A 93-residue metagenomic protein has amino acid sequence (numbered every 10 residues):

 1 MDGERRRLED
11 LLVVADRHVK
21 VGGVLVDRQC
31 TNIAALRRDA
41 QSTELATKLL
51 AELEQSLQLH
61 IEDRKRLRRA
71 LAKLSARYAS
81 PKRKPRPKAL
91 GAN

Functional and structural regions predicted by a protein language model:
M1-N93: Anionic, Ser/Thr-rich low-complexity intrinsically disordered regions
